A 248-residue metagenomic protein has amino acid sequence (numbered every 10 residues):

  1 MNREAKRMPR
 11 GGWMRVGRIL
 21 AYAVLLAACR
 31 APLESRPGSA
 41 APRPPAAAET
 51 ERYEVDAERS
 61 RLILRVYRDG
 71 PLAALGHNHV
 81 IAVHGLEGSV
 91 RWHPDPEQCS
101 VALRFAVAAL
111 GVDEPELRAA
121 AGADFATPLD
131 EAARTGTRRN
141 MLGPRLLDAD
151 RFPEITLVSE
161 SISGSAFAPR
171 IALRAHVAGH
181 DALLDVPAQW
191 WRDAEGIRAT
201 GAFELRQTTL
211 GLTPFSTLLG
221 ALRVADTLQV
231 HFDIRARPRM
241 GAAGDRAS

Functional and structural regions predicted by a protein language model:
M1-A27: Sec-dependent bacterial lipoprotein signal peptides
R30-S248: Low-complexity, acidic/polar, glycine-enriched regions of mature
